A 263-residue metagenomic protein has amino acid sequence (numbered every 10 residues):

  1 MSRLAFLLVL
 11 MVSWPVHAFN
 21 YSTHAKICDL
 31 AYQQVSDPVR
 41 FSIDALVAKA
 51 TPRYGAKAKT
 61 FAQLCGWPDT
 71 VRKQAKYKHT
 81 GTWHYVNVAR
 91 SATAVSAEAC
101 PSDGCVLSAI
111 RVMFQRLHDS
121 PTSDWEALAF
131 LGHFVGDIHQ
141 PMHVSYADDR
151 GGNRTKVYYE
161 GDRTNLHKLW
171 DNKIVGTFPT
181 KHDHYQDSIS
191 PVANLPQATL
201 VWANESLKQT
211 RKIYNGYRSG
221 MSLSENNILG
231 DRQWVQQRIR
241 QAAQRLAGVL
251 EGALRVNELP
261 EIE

Functional and structural regions predicted by a protein language model:
M1-L8: Sec-dependent signal peptide recognition, specifically the positively charged N-region followed immediately by
S2, I138-H139: Residue-level micro-sites within transmembrane alpha helices that shape and flank functional polar/acidic positions
S13-P15: N-terminal signal peptide c-region/cleavage motif recognized by signal peptidases
H17-F134, P141, Y146-E263: N-terminal, motif-rich segments that launch catalysis or mediate targeting to/interaction with membranes, typified by
